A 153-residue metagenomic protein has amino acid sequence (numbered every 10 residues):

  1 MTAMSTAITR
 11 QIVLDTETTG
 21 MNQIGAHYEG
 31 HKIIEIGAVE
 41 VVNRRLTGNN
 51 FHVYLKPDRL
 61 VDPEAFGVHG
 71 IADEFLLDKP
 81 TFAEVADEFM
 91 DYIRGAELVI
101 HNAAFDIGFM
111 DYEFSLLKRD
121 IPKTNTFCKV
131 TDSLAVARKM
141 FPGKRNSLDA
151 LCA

Functional and structural regions predicted by a protein language model:
T2-F127, P142-A153: Conserved non-catalytic scaffold segment of RNase H-like nuclease domains
K129-K139: Short, flexible loop segments at boundaries between secondary-structure elements
